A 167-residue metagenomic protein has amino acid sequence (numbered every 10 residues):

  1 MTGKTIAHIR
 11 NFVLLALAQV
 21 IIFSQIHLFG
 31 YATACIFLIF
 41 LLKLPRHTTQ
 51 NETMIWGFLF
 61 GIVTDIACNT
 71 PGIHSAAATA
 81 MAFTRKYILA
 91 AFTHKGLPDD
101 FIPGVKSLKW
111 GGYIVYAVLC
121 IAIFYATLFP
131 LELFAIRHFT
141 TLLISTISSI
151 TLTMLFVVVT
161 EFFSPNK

Functional and structural regions predicted by a protein language model:
M1-K167: Terminal, non-globular segments
